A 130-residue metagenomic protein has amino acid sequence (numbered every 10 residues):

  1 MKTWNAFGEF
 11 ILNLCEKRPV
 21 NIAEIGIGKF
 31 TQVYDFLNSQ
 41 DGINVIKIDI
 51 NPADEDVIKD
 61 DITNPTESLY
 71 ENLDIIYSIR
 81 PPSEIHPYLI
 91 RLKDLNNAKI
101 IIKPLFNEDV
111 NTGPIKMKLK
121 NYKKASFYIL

Functional and structural regions predicted by a protein language model:
M1-R18: S-adenosyl-L-methionine
P19-K29: Conserved class I S-adenosyl-L-methionine
G28, N51, F106: Residues in the short beta-alpha loop(s) of Rossmann-like NAD(P)-binding domains
K29-D41: Conserved SAM-binding loop of SAM-dependent methyltransferases across substrates and taxa, primarily the Class I
N38-N44, L95-N97: Conserved S-adenosyl-L-methionine
V45-S68: Adenosine-cofactor binding site in Rossmann-like domains, unifying the SAM/SAH pocket of S-adenosylmethionine-dependent
E67-I75: A short acidic, Gly/Pro-enriched loop at the edge of an enzyme's catalytic core that lines a small-molecule cofactor
S83-L130: C-terminal substrate-binding/active-site "lid" region of AdoMet-derived donor-dependent transferases
